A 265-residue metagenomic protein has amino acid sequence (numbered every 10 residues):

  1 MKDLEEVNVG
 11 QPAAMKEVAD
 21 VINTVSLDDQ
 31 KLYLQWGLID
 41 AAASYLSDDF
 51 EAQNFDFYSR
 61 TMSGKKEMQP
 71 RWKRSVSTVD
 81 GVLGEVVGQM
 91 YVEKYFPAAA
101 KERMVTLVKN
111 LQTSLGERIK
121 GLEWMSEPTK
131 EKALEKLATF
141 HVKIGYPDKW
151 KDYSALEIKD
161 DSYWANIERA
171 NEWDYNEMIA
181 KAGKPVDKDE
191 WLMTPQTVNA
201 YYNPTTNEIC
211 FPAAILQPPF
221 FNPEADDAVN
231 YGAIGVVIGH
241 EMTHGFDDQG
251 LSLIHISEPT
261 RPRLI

Functional and structural regions predicted by a protein language model:
M1-T106, N110: Noncatalytic, helix-rich "gating/capping" subdomain that lines the substrate-entry/channel surface of large enzyme
L4, E93-V105, R118-E123, T197 (+1 more regions): Second-shell loop/turn segments in exported
M104-I119, A133-I144: Short amphipathic alpha-helical coiled-coil/interface segments
I119-A133, K149-Y153: Surface-exposed patches in mature extracellular/periplasmic domains of secreted proteins
S126, G232-L251: Active-site recognition of the HExxH zinc-binding catalytic motif
F140-H141, Q217-F220, T243-F246, S252-L253: Flexible loop/turn segments at secondary-structure boundaries
D161-G232: Active-site-adjacent "gating/activation" loops or surface patches in catalytic cores
I254-I265: Single conserved hydrophobic/aromatic residue that forms the stacking wall/gate of nucleotide- or nucleobase-binding
